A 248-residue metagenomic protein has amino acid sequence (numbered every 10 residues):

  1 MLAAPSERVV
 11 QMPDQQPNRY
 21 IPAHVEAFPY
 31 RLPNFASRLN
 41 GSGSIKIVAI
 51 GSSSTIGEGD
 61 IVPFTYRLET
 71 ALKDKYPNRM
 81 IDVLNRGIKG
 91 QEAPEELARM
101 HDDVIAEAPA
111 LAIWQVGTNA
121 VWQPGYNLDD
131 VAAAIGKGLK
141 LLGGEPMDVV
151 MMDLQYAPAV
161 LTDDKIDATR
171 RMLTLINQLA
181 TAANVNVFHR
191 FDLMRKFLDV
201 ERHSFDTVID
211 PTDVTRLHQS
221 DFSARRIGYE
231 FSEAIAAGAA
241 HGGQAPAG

Functional and structural regions predicted by a protein language model:
Q15-R86, R99-A108: Serine-esterase "nucleophile elbow" of acetyl-processing enzymes
F28-R31, F64, E96, M100 (+6 more regions): Stable alpha-helical elements in mature extracytoplasmic
K46-V48, Y66, K73, P77-E107 (+2 more regions): Internal alpha/beta domain cores that form substrate/cofactor-binding pockets in large enzymes and binding proteins
A49, Q115-V116, D206-V208: Short, basic/glycine-rich phosphate-binding loops at helix/coil junctions that contact nucleotide phosphates
S53-I56, I88-A93, T118-W122, Q155-A159 (+2 more regions): Solvent-exposed loop/turn segments at secondary-structure junctions within structured extracellular/periplasmic domains
E58-V62, E95, P124-L128, L161-D167: Short, solvent-exposed loop/turn segments at secondary-structure boundaries
Y156-G248: Catalytic His-Asp segment of secreted/periplasmic serine-dependent ester chemistry enzymes
